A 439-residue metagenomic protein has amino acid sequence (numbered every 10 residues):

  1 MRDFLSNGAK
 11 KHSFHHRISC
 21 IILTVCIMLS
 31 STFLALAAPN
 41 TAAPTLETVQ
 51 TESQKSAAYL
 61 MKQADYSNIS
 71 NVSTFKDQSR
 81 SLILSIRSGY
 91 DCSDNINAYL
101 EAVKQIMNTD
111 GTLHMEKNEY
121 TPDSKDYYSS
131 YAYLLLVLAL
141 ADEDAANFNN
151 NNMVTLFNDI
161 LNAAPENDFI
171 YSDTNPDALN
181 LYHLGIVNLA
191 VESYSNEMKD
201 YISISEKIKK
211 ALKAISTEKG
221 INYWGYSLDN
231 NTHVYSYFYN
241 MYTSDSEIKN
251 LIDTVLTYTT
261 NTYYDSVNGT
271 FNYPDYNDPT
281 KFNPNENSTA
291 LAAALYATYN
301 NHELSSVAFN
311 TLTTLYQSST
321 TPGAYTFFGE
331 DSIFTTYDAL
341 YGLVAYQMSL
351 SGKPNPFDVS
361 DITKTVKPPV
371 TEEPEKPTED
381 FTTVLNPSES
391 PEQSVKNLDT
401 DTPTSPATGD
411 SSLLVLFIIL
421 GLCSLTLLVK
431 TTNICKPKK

Functional and structural regions predicted by a protein language model:
M1-K11, I22-M28, L34-S53, S351-L425 (+1 more regions): Intrinsically disordered, low-complexity repeat and linker tracts
A38-E47, N149, A308-T313, Q317 (+3 more regions): Compact disulfide-stabilized, cysteine-rich extracellular microdomains and processed peptide cores in secreted proteins
A38-P44, Q63-A64, S88-Y90, I96 (+4 more regions): Ser/Thr/Asn(+Pro)-rich, low-complexity disordered segments
A38-Y90: An edge-strand/N-cap motif at the start of beta-rich repeat modules
T48-N68, D94-E119, F148-T174, K199-Y223 (+3 more regions): Long, well-ordered core segments of solenoidal/helical folds
S67-C92, E116-A146, F169-Y201, T217-L251 (+2 more regions): An alpha-helical repeat/solenoid feature that recognizes helix-turn-helix modules
K430-T431: Single-pass type I membrane-protein transmembrane alpha-helix
